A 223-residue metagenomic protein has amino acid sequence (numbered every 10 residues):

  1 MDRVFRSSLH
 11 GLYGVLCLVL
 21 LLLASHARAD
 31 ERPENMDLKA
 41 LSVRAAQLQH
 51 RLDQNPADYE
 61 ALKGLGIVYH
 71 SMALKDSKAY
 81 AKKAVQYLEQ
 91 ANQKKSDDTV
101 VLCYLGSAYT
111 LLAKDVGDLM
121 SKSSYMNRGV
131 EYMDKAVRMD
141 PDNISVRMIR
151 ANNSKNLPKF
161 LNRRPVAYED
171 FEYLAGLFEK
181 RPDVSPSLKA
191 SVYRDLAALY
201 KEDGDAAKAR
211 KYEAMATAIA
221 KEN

Functional and structural regions predicted by a protein language model:
Y13-L23: Bacterial N-terminal signal peptides
A27-S71, A151: N-terminal leader/linker segments that initiate helical-solenoid repeat arrays
P33-A46, D76-Y87, K122-V130, R163-Y173: Helix-turn-helix repeat elements of alpha-solenoid scaffolds
Q49-Y59, Q90-V101, D134-D142, A175-K189: Flexible helix-coil transition and linker loops at the boundaries of alpha-helical arrays
G64, Y104, A108-L111, I149 (+2 more regions): "A position-specific structural signal for the A-helix of alpha-solenoid helical repeats
G66, S71-D76, G106, L111-M120 (+3 more regions): Short coil/turn linking the two alpha-helices of tandem helical-hairpin repeats
S121-V130, I144, P165-L177, A206-K221: TPR/TPR-like (Sel1-like) alpha-helical repeat modules
L177-N223: Terminal, low-structured helical/coil segments at or just beyond the last alpha-helical repeat
